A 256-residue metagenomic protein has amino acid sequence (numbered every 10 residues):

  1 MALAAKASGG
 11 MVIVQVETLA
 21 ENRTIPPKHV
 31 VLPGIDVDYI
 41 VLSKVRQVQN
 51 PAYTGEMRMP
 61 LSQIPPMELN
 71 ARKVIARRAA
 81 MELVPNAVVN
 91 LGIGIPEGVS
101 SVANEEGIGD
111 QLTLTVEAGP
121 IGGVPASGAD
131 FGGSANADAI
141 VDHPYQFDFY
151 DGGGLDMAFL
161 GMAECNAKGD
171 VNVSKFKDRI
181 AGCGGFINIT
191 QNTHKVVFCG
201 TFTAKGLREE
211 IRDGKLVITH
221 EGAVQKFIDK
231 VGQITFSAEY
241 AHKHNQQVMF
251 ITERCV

Functional and structural regions predicted by a protein language model:
M1-P60, P125-C255: Conserved phosphate- and dinucleotide-binding cores of soluble alpha/beta proteins, encompassing both enzyme active
P60-H143: N-terminal active-site beta-alpha-beta segment that forms phosphate/nucleotide-binding and substrate-recognition loops
